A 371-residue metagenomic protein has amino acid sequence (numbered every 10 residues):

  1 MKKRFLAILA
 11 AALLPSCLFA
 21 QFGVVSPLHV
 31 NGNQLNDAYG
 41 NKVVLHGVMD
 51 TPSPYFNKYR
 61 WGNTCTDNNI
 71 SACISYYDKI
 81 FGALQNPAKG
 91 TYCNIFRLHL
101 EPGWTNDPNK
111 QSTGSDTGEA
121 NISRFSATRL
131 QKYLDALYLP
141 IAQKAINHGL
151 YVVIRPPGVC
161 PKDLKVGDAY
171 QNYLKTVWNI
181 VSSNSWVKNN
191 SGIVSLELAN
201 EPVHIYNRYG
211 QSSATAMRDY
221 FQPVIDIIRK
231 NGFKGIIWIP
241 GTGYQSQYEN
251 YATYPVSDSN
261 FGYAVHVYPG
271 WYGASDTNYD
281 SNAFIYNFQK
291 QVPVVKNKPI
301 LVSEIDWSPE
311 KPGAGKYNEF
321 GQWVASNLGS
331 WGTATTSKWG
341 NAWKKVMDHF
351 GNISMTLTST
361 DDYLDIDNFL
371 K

Functional and structural regions predicted by a protein language model:
M1-I8: Bacterial N-terminal signal peptides that target proteins for export
I8-C17: Bacterial N-terminal signal peptides
A20-M49, K58: N-terminal module-boundary/linker segments of secreted carbohydrate-active enzymes
P27-L28, P52, F56-N69, L164-S195 (+3 more regions): Extracellular glycoside hydrolase catalytic/binding regions
T66-I95, L100, W104-S195, M217-I227: An active-site-proximal structural segment forming one wall of the substrate-binding cleft that immediately precedes
E101, R155-V159, A199-E201, T242 (+1 more regions): Short loop/turn motifs enriched for small/polar and acidic residues
